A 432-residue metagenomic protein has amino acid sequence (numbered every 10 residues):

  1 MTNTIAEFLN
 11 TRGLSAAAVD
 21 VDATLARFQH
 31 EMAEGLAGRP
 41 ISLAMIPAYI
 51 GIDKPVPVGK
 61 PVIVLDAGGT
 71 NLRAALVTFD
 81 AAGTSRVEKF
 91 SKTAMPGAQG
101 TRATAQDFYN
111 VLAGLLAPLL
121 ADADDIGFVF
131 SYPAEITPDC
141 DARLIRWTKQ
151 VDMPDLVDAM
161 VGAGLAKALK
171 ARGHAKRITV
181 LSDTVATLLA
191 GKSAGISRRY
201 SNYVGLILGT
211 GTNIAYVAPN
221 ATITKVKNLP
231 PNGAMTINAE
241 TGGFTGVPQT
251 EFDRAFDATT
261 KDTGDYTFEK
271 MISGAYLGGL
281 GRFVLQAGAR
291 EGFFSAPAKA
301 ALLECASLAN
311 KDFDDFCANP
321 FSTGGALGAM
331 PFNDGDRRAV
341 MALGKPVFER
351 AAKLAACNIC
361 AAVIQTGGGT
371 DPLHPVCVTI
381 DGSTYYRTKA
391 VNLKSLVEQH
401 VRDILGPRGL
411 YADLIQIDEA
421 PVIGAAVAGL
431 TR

Functional and structural regions predicted by a protein language model:
M1-F90, A94, G100-D125, K170 (+2 more regions): ATP-binding/phosphotransfer module of carbohydrate and carboxylate kinases, centering on a glycine-rich
P57-G59, A121-D122, H174-A175, D183 (+3 more regions): Short, well-ordered loop/turn elements at secondary-structure boundaries
K60-D66, D125-V129, R177-T179, Y203-I207 (+3 more regions): Short glycine-aspartate micro-motif
G69-T70, F79-A81, P133, G211-N213 (+2 more regions): Conserved beta-strand elements of beta-rich interaction domains across eukaryotes, especially beta-propellers
L72-V77, L188-A190, G205-L206, T212-A218: Short beta-strand scaffold segments in enzyme catalytic cores
K92-N110, A134-V204, N220-P248, N392-Q399: Glycine-rich phosphate-binding loop and adjoining helix at the ATP-binding site of ATP-dependent phosphoryl-transfer
G97, T184-A186, G209-T212, N220 (+2 more regions): Acidic, glycine-rich active-site loops and adjacent beta-strand->loop/helix elements that engage anionic groups
I214-A215, K225-T267, M271-S273: Alpha-helical segment proximal to the catalytic Tyr-Lys
